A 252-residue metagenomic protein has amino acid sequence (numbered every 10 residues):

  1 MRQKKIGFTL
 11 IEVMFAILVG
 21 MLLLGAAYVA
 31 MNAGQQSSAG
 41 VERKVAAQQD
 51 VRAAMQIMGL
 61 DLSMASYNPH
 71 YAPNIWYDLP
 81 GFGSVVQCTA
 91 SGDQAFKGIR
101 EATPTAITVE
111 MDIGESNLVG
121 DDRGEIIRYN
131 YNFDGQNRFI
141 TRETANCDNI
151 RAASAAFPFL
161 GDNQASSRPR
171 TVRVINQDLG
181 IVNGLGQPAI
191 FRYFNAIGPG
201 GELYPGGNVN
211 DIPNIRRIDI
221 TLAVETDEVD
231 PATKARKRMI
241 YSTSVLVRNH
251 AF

Functional and structural regions predicted by a protein language model:
R2-P69, T233, A251-F252: Aliphatic-rich helix starts adjacent to a transmembrane/signal segment
V13, V41, T103, R123 (+1 more regions): Exposed loop/turn and edge beta-strand positions of beta-sandwich/beta-sheet ligand-binding modules
G20, S66, F82, N117-V119: Glycine-centered small-residue hotspots that permit tight backbone geometry or close packing
Q36, E42-A46, D50, Q56 (+2 more regions): Short linear sequence signals and composition-biased patches located at protein termini or domain-edge surfaces
G40, L62-T108: Short, glycine/small-hydrophobic-rich surface segments
D61, I127, S244-L246: A general secondary-structure boundary signal
T89-G201, R236: Type IV pilin-like appendage domain
